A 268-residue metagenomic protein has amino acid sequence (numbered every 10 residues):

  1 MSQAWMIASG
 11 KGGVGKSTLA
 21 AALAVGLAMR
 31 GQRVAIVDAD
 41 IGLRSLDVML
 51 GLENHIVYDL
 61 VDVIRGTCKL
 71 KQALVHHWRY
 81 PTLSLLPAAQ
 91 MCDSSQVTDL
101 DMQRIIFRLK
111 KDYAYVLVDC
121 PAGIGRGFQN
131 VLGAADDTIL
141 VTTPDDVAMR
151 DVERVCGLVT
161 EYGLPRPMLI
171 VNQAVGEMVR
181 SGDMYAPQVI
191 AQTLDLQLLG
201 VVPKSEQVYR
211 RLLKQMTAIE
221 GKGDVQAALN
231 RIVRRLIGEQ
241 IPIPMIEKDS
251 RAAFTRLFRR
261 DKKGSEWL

Functional and structural regions predicted by a protein language model:
A4, L85, L198-V201: Conserved beta-strand scaffold positions in the cores of enzyme catalytic domains, especially in NTP/NDP-utilizing
A4-K69, Y115: Walker A/P-loop NTP-binding active-site region of P-loop NTPases, recognizing the glycine-rich GxxxxGKT/S
S9, D38, P87-Q90, C120 (+2 more regions): Flexible glycine-/small-residue-rich
K16, A20, T98, M102 (+2 more regions): Short, conserved glycine- and acidic-residue-centered signature motifs in active-site or ligand-binding loops
A39-K111, R210-K214, A218-I219: P-loop/Walker-type NTP enzyme "switch/lid" segment
L100, R104, R108-K111, Y115-R210: Conserved catalytic-core segment of NTP-binding enzymes
E161-L268: C-terminal lobe/tail of nucleotide-utilizing enzymes
